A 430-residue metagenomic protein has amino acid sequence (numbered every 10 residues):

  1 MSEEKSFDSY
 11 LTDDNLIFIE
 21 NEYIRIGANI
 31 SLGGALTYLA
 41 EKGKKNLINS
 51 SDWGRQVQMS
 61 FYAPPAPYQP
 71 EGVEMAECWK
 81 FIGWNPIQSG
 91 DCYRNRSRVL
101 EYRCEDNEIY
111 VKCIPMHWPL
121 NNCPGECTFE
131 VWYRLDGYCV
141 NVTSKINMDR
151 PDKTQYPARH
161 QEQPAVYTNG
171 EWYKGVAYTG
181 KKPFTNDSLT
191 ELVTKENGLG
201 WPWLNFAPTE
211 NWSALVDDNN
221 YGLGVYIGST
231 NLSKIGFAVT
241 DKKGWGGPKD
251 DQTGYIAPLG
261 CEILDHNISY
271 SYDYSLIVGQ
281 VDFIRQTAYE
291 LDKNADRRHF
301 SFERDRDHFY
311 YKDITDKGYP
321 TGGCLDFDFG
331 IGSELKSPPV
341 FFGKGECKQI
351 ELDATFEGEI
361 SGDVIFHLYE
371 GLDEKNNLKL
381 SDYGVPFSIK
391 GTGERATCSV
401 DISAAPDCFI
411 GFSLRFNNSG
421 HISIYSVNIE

Functional and structural regions predicted by a protein language model:
S2-I24, S31, N205-R297: Beta-strand-rich recognition/accessory modules
F7, P70-G137, P151-Q155: Extended, loop-rich substrate-binding clefts of extracytoplasmic carbohydrate-active enzymes
S31, A40, C127, D136-P183: Acidic (Asp/Glu-rich), glycine- and aromatic
Y289-D316: Extracellular carbohydrate-recognition regions
G322-C347, R395-C398: Short beta-strands within extracellular/lumenal beta-sheet-rich domains
F342-E351, P406-F409: Extended extracellular/luminal ectodomain segments enriched in beta-structured repeat modules
K375-D407, N418: Extracellular carbohydrate recognition and processing domains and analogous Trp-centered ligand-binding platforms
F412-G420: Short beta-strand-plus-loop segments that form exposed binding edges in beta-rich domains
